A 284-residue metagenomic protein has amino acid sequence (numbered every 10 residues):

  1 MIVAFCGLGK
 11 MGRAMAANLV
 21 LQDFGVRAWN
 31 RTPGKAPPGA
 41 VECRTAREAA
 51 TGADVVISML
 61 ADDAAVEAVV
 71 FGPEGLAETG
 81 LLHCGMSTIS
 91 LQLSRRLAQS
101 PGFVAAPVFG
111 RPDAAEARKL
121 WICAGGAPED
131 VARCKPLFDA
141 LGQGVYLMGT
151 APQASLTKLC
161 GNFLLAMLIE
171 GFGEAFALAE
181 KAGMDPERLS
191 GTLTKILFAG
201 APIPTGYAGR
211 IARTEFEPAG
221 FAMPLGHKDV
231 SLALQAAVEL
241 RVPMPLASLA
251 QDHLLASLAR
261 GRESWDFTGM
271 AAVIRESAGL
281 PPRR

Functional and structural regions predicted by a protein language model:
M1-M59, M86, R96, P112 (+1 more regions): NAD(P)+-binding Rossmann beta1-loop-alpha1 motif at the extreme N-terminus of oxidoreductases
M11, F24, P101-G102, M184: Short phosphate-binding/catalytic loops that engage adenosine nucleotides
A14, V55, A61, A65 (+8 more regions): Amphipathic alpha-helical hairpins
V26, E42, F103-V104, V145 (+2 more regions): Hydrophobic beta-strand scaffold residues
A46-G102: Rossmann-fold NAD(P) dinucleotide-binding segment
M86-F163: Rossmann-fold dinucleotide-binding core
A154-S277: Helical "substrate-binding/catalytic lid" subdomain of Rossmann-like NAD(P)-dependent dehydrogenases/reductases
